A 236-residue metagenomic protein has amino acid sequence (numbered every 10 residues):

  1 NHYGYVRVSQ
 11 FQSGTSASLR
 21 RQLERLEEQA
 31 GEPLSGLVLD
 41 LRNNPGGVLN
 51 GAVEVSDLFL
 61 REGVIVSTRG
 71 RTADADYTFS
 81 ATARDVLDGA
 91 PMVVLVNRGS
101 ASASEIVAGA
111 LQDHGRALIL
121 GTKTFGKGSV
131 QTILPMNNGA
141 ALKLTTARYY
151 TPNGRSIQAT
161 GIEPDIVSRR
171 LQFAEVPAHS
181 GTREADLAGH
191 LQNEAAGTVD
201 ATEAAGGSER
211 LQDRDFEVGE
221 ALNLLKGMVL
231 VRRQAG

Functional and structural regions predicted by a protein language model:
N1-G236: C-terminal "post-core" interaction segments
